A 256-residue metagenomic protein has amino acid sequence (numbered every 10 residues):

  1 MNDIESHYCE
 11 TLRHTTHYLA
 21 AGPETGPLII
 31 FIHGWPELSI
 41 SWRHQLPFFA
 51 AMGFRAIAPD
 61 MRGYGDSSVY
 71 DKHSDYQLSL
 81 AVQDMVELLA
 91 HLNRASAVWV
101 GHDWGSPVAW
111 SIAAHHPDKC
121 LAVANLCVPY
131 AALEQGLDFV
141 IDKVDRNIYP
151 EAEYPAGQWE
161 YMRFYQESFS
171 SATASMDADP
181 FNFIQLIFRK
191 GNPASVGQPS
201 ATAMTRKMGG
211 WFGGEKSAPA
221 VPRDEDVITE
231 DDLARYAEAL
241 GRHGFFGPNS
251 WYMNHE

Functional and structural regions predicted by a protein language model:
M1-I29, A51-F54, Y76, L80 (+1 more regions): Alpha/beta-hydrolase fold catalytic core
N2-D3, T15, Y64-V100, W104-E256: Flexible "cap/lid" subdomain of the alpha/beta-hydrolase fold that forms the substrate-access gate
L19-V69, L88: Conserved HGGG/HGGXW glycine-rich cap/lid loop of the alpha/beta-hydrolase fold
